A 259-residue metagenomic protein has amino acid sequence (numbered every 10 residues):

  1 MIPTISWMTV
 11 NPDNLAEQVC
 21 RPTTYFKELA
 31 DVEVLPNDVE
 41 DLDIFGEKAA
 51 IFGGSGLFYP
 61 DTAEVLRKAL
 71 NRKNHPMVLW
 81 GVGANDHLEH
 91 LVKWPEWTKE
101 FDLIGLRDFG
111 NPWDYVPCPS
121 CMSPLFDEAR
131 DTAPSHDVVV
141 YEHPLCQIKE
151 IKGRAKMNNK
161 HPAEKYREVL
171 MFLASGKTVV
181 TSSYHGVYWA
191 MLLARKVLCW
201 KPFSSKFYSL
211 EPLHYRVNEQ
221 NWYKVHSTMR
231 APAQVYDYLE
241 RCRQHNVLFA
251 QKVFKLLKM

Functional and structural regions predicted by a protein language model:
M1-M259: Active-site anion-handling motifs in enzyme catalytic cores
